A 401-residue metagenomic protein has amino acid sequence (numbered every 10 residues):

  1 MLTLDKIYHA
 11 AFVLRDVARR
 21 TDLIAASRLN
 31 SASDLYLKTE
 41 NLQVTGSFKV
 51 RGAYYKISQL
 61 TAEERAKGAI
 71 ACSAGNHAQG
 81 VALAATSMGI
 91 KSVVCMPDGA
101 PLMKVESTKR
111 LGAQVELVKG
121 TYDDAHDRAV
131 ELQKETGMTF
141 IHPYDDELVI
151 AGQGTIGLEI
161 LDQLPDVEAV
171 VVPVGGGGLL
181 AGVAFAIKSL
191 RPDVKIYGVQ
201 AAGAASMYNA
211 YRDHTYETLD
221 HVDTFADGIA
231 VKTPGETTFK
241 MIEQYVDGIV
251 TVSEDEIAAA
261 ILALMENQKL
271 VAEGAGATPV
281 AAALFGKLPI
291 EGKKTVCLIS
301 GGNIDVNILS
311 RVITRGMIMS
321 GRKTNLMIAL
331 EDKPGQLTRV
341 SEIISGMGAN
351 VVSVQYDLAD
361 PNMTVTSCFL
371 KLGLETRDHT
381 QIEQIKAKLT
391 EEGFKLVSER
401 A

Functional and structural regions predicted by a protein language model:
M1-A401: PLP-dependent amino-acid enzyme catalytic core
